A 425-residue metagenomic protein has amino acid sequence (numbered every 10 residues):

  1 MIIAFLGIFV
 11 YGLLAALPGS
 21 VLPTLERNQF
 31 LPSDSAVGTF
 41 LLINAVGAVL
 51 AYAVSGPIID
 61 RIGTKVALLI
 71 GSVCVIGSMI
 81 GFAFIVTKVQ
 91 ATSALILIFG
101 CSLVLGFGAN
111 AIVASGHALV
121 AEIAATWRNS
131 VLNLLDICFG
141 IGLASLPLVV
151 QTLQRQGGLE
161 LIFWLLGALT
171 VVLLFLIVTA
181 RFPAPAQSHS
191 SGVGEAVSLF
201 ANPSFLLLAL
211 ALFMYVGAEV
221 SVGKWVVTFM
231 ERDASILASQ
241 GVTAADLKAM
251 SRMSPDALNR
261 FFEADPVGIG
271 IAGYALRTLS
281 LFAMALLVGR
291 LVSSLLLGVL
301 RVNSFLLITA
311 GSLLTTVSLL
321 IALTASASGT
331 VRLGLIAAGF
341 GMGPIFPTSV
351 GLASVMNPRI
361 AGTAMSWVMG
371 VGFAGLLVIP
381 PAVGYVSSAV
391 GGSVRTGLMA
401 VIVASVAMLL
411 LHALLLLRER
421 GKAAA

Functional and structural regions predicted by a protein language model:
P18-G19, P203-S280: Extracytoplasmic gate region of multi-pass secondary transporters
T39-P57, S280-V292: Central cavity-lining transmembrane alpha-helices of secondary-active solute carriers, predominantly the Major
V73-A91, L313-S326: C-terminal ends and interior cores of transmembrane alpha-helices in multi-pass membrane transporters/permeases
S93-A111, T330-P344: Hydrophobic core of transmembrane alpha-helices in multi-pass small-molecule transporters, especially MFS/SLC-type
C101-I137: Cytoplasmic helix-loop-helix junction between adjacent transmembrane helices in 12-TM secondary transporters
T126, L134-F182: Helix-loop-helix hairpin linking two adjacent transmembrane segments in secondary transporters
L161-V178, T396-L414: Symmetry-related core transmembrane helices of the 12-TM Major Facilitator Superfamily/SLC fold
